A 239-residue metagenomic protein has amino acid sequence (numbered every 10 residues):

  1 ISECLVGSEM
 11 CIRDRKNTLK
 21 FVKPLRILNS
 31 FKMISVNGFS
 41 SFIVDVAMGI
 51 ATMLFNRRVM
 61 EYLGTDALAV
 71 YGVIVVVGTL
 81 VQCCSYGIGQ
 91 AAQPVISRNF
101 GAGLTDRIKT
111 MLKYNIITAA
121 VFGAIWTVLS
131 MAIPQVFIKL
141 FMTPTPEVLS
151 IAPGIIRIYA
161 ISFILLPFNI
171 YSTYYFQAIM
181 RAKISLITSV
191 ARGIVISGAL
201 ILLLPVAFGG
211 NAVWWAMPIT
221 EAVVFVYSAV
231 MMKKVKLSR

Functional and structural regions predicted by a protein language model:
V6-E9, R13-G38, I96-S162, L203-R239: Short alpha-helical transmembrane segments in multi-pass integral membrane proteins
S8-E9, G89, Y159-A178, I184-I196 (+2 more regions): Short runs within selected transmembrane alpha-helices of multi-pass transporters and secretion channels
S8-E9, K23-L54, V59, L80 (+4 more regions): Hydrophobic faces of transmembrane alpha-helices in multi-pass small-molecule transporters and flippases across diverse
F21, A47-V76, L80, R98 (+2 more regions): Helix-terminus/linker motif at the lipid-water interface of multi-pass membrane proteins
S41-M53, R57, Y86, T118-T127 (+3 more regions): Hydrophobic alpha-helical transmembrane segments in multi-pass membrane proteins
N56, C83, S130, Y174 (+2 more regions): Structural signal for membrane-spanning alpha-helices in multi-pass inner-membrane proteins, emphasizing helix cores
V70-V128, A132-P134, L166-T188: Small-residue-rich hydrophobic transmembrane alpha-helices
